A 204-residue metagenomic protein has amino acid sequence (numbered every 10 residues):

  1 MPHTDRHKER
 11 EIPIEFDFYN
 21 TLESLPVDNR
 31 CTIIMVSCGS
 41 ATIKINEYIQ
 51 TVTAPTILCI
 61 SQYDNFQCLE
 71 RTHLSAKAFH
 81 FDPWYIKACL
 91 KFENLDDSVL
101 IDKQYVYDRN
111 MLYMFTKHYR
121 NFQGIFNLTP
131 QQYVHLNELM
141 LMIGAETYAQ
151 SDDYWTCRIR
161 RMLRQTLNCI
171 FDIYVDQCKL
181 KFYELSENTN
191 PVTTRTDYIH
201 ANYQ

Functional and structural regions predicted by a protein language model:
M1-H73, V99, K103-G124: Generic protein-terminus/edge-of-domain signal
T32-M35, H135-M142, M162, T166-C169: Amphipathic, well-ordered alpha-helical segments in soluble domains
Y63-L95: Ligand-binding loop in jelly-roll beta-barrel domains
D82-I86, D96, E146, C169-I173: Phosphate/oxyanion-binding loops and surfaces in catalytic or ligand/nucleic-acid-binding neighborhoods
A88, H135-E138, T194: Short, solvent-exposed alpha-helical surface patches in well-structured domains
K91-M111, C178-E184: Short helix-coil transition/hinge motifs at the ends and kinks of transmembrane helices, capturing the brief
D108, L112, Y133-M140: A short mid-domain helix/strand-loop element embedded in enzyme catalytic domains that forms or borders the active-site
F122-Y133, T147-L163, N168-Q204: Short, Lys/Arg-enriched, Trp-marked, Pro/Gly-tolerant hinge/linker segments that flank
